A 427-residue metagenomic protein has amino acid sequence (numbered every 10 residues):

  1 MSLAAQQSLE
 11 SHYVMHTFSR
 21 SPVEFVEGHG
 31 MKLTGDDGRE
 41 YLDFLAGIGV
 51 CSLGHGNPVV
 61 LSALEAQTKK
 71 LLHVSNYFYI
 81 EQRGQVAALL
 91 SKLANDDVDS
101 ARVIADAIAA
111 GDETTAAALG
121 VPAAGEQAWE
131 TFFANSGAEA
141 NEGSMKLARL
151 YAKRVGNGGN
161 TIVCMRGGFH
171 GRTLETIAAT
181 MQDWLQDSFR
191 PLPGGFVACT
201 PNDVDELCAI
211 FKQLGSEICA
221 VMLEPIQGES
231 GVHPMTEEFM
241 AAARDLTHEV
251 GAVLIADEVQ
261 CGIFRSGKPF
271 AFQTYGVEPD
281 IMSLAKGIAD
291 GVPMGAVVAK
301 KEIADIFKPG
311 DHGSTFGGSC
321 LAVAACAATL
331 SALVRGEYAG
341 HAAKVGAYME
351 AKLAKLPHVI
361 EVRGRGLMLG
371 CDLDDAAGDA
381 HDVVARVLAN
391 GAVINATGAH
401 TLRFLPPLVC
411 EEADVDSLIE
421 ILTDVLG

Functional and structural regions predicted by a protein language model:
M1-G427: Conserved N-terminal phosphate-binding loop of PLP-dependent enzymes in the Aspartate aminotransferase
